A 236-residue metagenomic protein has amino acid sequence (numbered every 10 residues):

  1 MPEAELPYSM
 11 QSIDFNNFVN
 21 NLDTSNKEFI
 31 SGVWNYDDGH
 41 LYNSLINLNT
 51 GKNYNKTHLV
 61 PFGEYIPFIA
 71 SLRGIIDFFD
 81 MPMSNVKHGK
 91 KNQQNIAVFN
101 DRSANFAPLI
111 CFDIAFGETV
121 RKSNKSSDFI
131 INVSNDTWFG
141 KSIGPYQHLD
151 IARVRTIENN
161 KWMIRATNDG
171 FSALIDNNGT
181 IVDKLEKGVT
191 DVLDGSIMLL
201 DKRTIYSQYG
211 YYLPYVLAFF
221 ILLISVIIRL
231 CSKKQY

Functional and structural regions predicted by a protein language model:
M1-I66, V98-A104, P108, F112: Soluble catalytic regions of membrane-associated enzymes that act on cell-envelope and secretory-pathway components
P7-Q11, D38-L41, T119, G140-I143 (+1 more regions): Extracytoplasmic/secreted cell-surface and envelope-processing proteins
N43-N47, N95-F99, F171-I175, L193-G195: Short beta-strand scaffold segments in enzyme catalytic cores
H58-R73, G188-L200: A short, polar/charged loop-to-alpha-helix boundary motif
P61-V86, I143: Alpha-helical membrane-targeting segments
D80-R153: Active-site beta-loop-alpha substructure in enzyme catalytic cores, prototypically the cysteine-centered nucleophile
Y146, R155-Y236: C-terminal beta-strand edge segments of enzyme domains
